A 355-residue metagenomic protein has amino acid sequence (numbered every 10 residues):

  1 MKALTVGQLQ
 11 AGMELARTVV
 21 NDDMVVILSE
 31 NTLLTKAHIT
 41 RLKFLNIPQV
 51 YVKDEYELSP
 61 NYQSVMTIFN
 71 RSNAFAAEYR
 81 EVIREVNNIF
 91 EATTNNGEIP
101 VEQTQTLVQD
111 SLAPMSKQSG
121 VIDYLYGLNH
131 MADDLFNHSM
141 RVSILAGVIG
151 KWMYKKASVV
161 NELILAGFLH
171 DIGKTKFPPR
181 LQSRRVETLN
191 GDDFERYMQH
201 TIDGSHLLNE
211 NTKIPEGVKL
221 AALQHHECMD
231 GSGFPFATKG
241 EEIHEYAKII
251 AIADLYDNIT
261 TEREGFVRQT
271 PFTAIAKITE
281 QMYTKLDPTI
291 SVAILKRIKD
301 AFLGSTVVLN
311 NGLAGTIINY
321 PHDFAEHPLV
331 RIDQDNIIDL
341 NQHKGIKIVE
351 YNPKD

Functional and structural regions predicted by a protein language model:
M1-Q103, R268-D355: Terminal helices and disordered tails flanking the catalytic cores of nucleotide-processing hydrolases
M24-I27, D133, G191, G233: Short, contiguous strand/loop micro-motifs
P60-R196, N209-T212: Acidic/His-rich, divalent-metal-binding segments that scaffold phosphate/diphosphate chemistry
V142, L163-K176, E195-S291, D300-F302 (+2 more regions): Alpha-helical scaffolding flanking metal-ion-dependent phosphate/phosphodiester catalytic sites
